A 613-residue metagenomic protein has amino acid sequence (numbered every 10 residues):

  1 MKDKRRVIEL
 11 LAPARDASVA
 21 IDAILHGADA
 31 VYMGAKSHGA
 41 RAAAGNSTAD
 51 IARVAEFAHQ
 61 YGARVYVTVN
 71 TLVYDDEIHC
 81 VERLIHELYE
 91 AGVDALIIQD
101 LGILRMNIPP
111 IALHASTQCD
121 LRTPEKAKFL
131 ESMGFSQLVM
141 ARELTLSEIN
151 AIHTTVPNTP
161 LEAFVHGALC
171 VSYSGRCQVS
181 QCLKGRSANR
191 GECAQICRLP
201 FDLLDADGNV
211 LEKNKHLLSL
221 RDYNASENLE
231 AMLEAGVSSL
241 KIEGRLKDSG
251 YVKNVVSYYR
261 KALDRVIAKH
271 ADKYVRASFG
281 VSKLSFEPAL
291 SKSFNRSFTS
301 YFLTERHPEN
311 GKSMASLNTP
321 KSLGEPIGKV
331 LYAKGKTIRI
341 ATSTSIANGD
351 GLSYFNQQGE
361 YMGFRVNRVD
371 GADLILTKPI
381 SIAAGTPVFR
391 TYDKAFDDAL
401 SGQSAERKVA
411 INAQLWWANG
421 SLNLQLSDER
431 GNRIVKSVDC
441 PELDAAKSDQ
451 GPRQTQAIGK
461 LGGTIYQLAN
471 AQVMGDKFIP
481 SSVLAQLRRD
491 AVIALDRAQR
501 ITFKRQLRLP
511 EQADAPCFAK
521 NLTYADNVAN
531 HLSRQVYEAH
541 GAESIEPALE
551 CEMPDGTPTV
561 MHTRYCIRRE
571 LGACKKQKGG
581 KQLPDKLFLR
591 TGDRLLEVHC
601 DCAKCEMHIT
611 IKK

Functional and structural regions predicted by a protein language model:
M1-H26, A30-A40, V54-A55, Y61-Y89 (+3 more regions): Surface-exposed amphipathic alpha-helical tracts and adjacent flexible/coil segments at the periphery of soluble enzymes
A43-A52: Aromatic- and glycine-enriched glycan-recognition loops and surfaces that form the carbohydrate-binding subsites
G92: An amphipathic, hydrophobic-aromatic interaction surface with interspersed Lys/Arg that forms lipid/phosphate-bearing
L104-P109: Short active-site loop/helix that positions an aromatic residue
R122-K126: Short, glycine/polar-rich helix-capping loops at beta-to-alpha or helix-loop-helix junctions that flank or form
